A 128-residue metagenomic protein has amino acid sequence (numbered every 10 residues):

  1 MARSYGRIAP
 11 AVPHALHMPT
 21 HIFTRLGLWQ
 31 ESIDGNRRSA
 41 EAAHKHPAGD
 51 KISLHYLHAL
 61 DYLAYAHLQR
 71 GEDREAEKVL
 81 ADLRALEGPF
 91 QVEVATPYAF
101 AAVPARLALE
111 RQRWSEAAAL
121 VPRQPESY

Functional and structural regions predicted by a protein language model:
R3-A11, E41-D50, R84-V94, L120-Y128: Solenoid-like repeat scaffolds
P13-L16, D50-L57, Y98: Start-of-helix signal in alpha-solenoid helical-repeat scaffolds, especially tetratricopeptide repeats
